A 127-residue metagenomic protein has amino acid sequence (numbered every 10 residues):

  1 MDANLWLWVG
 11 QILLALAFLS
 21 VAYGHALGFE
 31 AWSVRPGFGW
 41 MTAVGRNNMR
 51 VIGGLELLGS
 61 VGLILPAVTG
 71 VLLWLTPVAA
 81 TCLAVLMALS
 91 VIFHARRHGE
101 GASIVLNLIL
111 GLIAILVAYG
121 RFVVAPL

Functional and structural regions predicted by a protein language model:
M1-L127: Membrane-interface extramembranous regions
